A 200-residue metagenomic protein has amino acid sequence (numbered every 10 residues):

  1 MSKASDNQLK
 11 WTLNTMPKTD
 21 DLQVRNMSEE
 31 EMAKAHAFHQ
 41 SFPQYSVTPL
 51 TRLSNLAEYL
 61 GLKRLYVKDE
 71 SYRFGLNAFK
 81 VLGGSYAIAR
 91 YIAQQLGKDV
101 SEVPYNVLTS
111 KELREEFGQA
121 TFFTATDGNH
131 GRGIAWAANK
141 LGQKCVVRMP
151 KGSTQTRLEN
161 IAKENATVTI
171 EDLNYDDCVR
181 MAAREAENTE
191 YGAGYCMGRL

Functional and structural regions predicted by a protein language model:
M1-L200: PLP-dependent amino-acid enzyme catalytic core
